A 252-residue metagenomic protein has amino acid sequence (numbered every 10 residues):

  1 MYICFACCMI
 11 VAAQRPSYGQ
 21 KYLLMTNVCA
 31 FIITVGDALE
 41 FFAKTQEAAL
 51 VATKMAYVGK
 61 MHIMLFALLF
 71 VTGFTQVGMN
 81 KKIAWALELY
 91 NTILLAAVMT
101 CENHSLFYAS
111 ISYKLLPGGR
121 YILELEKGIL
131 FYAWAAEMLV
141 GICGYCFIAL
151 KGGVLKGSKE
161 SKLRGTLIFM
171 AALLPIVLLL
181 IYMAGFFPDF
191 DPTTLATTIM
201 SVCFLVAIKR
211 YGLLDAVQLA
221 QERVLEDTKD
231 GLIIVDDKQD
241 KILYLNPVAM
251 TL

Functional and structural regions predicted by a protein language model:
M1-C4, R15-L106, L130-V140, D191-M200: Individual alpha-helical transmembrane segments in multi-pass integral membrane proteins
A6-I10, C146-A149, L205-Y211: Alpha-helical transmembrane segments
C8-M9, V35-A38, F70, I176-L180 (+2 more regions): Alpha-helical transmembrane segments of multipass membrane proteins
A12-G36, T53-M55, L125-M183: Alpha-helical transmembrane segments of multi-pass integral membrane proteins
M25, G152, S158-E226, I233-V235: Interfacial "cap-and-anchor" motif at the non-cytosolic start of specific transmembrane alpha-helices
Y113-L130: Juxtamembrane membrane-water interface segments that cap and precede transmembrane helices
D230-I233, K241: Sensory-domain cores of signal-transduction modules, predominantly PAS/LOV
Q239-T251: PAS/LOV sensory domain surfaces, especially short acidic/polar patches at coil-to-helix junctions
